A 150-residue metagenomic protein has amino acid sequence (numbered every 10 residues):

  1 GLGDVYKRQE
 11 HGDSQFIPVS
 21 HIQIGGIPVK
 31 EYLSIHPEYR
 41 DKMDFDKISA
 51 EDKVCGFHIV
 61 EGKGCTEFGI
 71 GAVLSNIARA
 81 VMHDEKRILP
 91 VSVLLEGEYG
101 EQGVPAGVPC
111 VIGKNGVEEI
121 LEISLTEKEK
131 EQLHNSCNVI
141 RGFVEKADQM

Functional and structural regions predicted by a protein language model:
G1-Y6: Short, small-residue-biased leader/transition segments that mark boundaries at the very start of proteins
K7-M150: NAD(P)-dependent Rossmann-like dehydrogenase/reductase catalytic/cofactor-binding core
